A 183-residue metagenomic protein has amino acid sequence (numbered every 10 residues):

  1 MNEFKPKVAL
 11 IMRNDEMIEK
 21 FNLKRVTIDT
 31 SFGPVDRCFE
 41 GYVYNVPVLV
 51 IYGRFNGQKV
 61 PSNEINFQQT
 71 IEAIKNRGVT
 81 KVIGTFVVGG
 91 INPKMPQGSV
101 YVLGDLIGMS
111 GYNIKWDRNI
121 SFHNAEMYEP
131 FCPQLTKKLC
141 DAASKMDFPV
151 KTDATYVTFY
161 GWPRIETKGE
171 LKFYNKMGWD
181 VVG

Functional and structural regions predicted by a protein language model:
M1-M127: Metabolite-binding pocket within alpha/beta catalytic cores that recognizes anionic/polar moieties
F32, I65, Q134, R164-E166 (+1 more regions): Residue-level recognition of alpha-helix initiation/capping sites
N66, K81, V150-T152, V181: Residue-level detector of short coil/turn "hinge" positions at structural boundaries
V79, D105-G108, C140-F148, W179: Generic secondary-structure signature for well-ordered alpha-helical cores
E129, D180-G183: Catalytic beta/alpha-barrel core
E129-K176: Active-site rim beta-loop-alpha module in soluble metabolic enzymes
